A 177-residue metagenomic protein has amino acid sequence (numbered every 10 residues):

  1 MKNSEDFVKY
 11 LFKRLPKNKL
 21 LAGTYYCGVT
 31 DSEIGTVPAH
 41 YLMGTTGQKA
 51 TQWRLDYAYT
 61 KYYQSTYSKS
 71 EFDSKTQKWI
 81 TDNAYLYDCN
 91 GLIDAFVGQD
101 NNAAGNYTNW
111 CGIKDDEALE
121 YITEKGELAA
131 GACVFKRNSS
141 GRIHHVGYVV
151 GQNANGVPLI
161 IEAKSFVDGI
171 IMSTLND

Functional and structural regions predicted by a protein language model:
M1-D94: N-terminal capping segments
Q99-S173: ...with weaker cross-activation on analogous glycine-rich loops/strands in unrelated enzymes
N176-D177: Low-complexity, Gly/Ser/Thr/Pro-rich intrinsically disordered linker/tail segments
